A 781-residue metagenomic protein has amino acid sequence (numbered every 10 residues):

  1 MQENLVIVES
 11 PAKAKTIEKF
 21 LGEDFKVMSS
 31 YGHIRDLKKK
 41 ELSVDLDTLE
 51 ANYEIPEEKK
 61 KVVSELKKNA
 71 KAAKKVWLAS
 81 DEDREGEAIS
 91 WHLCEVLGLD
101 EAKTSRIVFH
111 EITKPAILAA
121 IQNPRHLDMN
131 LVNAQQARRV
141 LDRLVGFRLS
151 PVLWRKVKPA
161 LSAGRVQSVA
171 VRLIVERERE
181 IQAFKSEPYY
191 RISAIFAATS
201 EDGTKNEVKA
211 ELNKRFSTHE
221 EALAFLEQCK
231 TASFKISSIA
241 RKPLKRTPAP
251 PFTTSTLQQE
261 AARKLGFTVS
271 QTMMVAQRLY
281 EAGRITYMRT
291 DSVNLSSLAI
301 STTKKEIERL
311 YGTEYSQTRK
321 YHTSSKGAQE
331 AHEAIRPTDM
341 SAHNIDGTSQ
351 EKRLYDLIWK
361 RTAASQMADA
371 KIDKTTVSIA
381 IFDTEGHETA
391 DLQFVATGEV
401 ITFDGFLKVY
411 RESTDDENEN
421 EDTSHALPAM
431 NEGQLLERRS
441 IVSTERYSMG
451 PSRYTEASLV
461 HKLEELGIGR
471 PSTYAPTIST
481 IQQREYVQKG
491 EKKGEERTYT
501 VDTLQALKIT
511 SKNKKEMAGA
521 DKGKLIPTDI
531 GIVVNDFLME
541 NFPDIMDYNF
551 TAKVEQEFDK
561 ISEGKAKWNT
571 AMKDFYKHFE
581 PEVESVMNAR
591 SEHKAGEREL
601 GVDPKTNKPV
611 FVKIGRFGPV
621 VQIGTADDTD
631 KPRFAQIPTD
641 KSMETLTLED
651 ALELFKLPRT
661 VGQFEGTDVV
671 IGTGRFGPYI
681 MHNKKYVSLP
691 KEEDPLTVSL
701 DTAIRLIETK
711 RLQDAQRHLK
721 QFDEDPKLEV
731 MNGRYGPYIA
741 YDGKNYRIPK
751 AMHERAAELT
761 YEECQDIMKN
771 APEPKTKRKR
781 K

Functional and structural regions predicted by a protein language model:
M1-R139, R148, G312, R319 (+2 more regions): Intrinsically disordered, low-complexity regulatory segments
Q2-L5, T16, F25, S150 (+3 more regions): Basic, low-complexity terminal or inter-domain segments flanking catalytic cores
P11-A14, Y31-L37, E82-G86, H110-P115 (+6 more regions): Conserved nucleotide-binding/hydrolysis micro-motifs of P-loop NTPases
I112-F196, S238-K245: C-terminal or mid-to-C-terminal helical accessory/interaction module adjacent to the motor/catalytic core
F216-P251, N431-E437, T444-E445, N549 (+1 more regions): Metal- or metallocofactor-binding catalytic centers and their adjacent structured scaffolds across diverse enzyme
I236-A240, T247-A261, T286-T290, G450-K462 (+1 more regions): Short acidic, hydrophobic short linear motifs in intrinsically disordered regions
Q258-E260, K264-Q271: A conserved hydrophobic secondary-structure block that centers on an alpha-helix together with its immediately flanking
